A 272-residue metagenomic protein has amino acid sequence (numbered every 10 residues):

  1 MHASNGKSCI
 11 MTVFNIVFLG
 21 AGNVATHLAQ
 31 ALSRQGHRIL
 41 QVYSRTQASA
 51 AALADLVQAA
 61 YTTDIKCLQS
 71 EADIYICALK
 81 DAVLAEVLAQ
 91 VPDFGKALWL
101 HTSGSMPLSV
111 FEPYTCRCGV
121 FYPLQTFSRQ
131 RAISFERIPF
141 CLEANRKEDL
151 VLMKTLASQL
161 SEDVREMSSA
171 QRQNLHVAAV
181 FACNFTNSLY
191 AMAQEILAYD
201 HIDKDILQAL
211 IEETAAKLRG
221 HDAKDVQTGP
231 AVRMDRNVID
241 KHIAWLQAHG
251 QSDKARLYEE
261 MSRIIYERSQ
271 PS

Functional and structural regions predicted by a protein language model:
H2, G6-T62, I133: NAD(P)+-binding Rossmann beta1-loop-alpha1 motif at the extreme N-terminus of oxidoreductases
V13-N15, K96, R137: Phosphate-coordination loops involved in phosphoryl transfer and adenosine-cofactor binding
V24, H37-R38, C116, E162 (+1 more regions): Short phosphate-binding/catalytic loops that engage adenosine nucleotides
Y43, I76, A179-A182, T186 (+2 more regions): Amphipathic, non-transmembrane alpha-helical scaffold segments
Q47-A50, D55-A132: Rossmann-like NAD(P)(H) cofactor-binding subdomain of soluble oxidoreductases
S49-L56, A132-N174, A178, A182-R219 (+1 more regions): Internal alpha-helical scaffold of NAD(P)-dependent oxidoreductase catalytic cores
E212-S272: Interdomain hinge/lid region at the active-site interface of Rossmann-like NAD(P)-dependent oxidoreductases
